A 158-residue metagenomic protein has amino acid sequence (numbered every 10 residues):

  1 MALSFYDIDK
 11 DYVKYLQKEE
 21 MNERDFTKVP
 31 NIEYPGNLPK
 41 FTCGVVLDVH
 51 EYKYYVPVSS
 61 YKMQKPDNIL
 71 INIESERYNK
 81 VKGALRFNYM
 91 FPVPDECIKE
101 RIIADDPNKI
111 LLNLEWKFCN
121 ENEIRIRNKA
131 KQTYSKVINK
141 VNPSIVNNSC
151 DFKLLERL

Functional and structural regions predicted by a protein language model:
M1, E74-L158: C-terminal terminal-subdomain/extension
M1-P39: GIY-YIG nuclease catalytic motif and its immediate N-terminal context
D9, S59, P94: Residues at the C-termini of beta-strands that transition into short coil/loop
Y12, K62, C97: Residue-level detector of flexible, active-site-proximal loop/helix-junction positions within diverse enzyme catalytic
N22-D25, P30, M63, L70-N72 (+2 more regions): General N-terminal targeting signals
E33-N37, D48-R86: Compact nucleic-acid interaction/catalytic patches
T42-V46: Short beta-strand-centered aromatic/proline hotspots
